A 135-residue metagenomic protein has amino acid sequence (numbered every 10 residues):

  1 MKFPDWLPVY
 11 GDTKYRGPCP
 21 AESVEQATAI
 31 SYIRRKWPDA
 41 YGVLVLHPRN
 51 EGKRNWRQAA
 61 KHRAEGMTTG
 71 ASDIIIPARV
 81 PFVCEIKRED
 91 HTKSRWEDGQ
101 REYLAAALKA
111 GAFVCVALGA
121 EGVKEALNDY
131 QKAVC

Functional and structural regions predicted by a protein language model:
M1-C135: Catalytic phosphate/metal-binding cores of nucleic-acid and nucleotide-processing enzymes, i.e., regions that mediate
